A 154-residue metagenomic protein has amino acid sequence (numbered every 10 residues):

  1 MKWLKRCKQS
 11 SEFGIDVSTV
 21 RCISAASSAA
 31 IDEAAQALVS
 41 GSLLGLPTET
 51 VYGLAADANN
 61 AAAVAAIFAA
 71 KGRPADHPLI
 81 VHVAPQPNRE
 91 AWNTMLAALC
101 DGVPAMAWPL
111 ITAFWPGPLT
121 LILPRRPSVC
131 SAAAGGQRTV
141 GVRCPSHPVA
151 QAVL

Functional and structural regions predicted by a protein language model:
K2-L154: Active-site-adjacent structural elements in enzyme catalytic cores
